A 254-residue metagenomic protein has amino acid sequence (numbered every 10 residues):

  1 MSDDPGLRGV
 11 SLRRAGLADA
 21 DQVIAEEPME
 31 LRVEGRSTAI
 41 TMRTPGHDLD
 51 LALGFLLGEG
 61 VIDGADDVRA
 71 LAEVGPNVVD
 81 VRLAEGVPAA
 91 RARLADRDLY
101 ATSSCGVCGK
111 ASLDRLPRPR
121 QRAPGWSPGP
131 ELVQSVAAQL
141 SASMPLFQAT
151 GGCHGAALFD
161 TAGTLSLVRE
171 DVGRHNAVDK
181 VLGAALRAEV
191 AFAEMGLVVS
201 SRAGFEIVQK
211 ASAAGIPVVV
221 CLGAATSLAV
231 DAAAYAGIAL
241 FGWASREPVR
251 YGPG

Functional and structural regions predicted by a protein language model:
M1-T161, L165-L167: Intrinsically disordered, low-complexity regions enriched in acidic/Ser/Thr/Pro/Gln residues
E85-D96, V168-H175, A213-G223: Short, Lys/Arg-enriched charge-dense amphipathic segments
Q139-S200, I207: A mid-sequence, solvent-exposed acidic-amphipathic segment
H175-Y251: Feature captures the catalytic cores and cofactor-binding loops of soluble hydro-lyases/lyases that act on carboxylate
